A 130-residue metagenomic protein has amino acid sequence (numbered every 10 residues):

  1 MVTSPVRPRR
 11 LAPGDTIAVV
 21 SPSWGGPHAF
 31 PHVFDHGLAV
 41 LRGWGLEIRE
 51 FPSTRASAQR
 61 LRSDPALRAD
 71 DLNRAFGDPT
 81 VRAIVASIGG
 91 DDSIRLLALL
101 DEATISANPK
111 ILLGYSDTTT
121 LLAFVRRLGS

Functional and structural regions predicted by a protein language model:
M1-T80: ATP/NTP phosphate-donor binding region
E47, L61-S130: Active-site histidine-anchored catalytic micro-motif
